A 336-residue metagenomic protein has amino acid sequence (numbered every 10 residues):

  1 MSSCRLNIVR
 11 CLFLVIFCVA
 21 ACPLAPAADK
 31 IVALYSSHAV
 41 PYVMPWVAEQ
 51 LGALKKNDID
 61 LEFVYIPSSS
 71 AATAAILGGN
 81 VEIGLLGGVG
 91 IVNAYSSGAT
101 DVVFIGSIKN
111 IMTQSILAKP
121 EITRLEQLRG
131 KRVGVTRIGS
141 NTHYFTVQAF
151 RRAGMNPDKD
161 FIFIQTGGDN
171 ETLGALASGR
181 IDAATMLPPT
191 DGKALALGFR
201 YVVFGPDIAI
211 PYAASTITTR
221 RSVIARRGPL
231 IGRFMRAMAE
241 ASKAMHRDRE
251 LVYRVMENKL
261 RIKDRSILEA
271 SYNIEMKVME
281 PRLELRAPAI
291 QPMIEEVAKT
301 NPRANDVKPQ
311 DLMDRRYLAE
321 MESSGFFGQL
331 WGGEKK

Functional and structural regions predicted by a protein language model:
R10-A21: Bacterial N-terminal signal peptides
C22-A27: Sec/Tat signal peptide C-region and signal peptidase I cleavage site
D29-S178, D182-P188, R200-P211: Short, glycine-/small- and polar/acidic-enriched structural segments that line small-molecule recognition paths
V47-A48, T113-T123, A213-P229, V278-P281: A bilobed periplasmic-binding-protein/Venus flytrap-type ligand-binding module shared by bacterial periplasmic
G139-P157, A237-E269, Q310-M321, G325-F326: Ligand-binding clefts/hinges and TM-proximal coupling segments of bilobed small-molecule sensing domains
F163, N170-R261: Pocket-lining segment of extracytoplasmic ligand-binding domains
A225-V307: Secondary-structure end/capping motifs
A298-K336: Conserved C-terminal helix/tail region of periplasmic/extracytoplasmic solute-binding proteins
